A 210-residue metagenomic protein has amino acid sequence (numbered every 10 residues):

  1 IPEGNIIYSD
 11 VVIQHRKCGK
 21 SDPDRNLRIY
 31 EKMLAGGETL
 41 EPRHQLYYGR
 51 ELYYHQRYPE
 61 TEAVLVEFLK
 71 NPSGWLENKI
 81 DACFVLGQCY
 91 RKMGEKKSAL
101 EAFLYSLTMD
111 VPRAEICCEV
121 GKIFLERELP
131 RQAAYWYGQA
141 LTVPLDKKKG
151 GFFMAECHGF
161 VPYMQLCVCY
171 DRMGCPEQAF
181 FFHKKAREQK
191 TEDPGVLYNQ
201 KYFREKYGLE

Functional and structural regions predicted by a protein language model:
I1-A63: Catalytic-site signature of metal-activated, phosphate-bearing donor transferases, centered on the GT-A/GT-A-like
P23, Y58-P59, K96, P130 (+1 more regions): TPR-repeat structural position
E38-T39, S73, E77, V111 (+2 more regions): Short coil turns that delineate tetratricopeptide repeat
